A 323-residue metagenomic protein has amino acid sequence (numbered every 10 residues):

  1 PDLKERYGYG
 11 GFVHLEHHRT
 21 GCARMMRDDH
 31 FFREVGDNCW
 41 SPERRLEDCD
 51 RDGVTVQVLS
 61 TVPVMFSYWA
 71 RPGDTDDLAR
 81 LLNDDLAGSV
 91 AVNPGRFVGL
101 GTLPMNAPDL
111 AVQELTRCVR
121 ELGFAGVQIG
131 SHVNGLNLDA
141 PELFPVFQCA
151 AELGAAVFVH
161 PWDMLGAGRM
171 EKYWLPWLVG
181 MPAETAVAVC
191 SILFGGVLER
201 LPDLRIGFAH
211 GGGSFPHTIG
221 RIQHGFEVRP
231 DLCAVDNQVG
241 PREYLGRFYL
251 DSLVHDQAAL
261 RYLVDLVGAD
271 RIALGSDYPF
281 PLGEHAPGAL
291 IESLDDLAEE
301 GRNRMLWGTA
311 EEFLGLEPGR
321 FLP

Functional and structural regions predicted by a protein language model:
P1, H160, H210: Histidine-centered divalent metal-coordination motifs
P1-D37, M164-T185, I222-L245: Active-site gating loops and adjacent loop-to-helix segments of metal-dependent hydrolytic enzymes
P1-V56, D84-V92, Q113-R117, L204 (+3 more regions): Mid-to-C-terminal alpha-helical segments outside catalytic/metal-binding sites
G36-W40, S67, M105-A111, N134-P141 (+3 more regions): Acidic-and-aromatic substrate-binding clefts and catalytic sites of carbohydrate-active enzymes
T55-G195: Active-site gating/metal-coordination segments in enzymes
Y68, A167-W174, G212-E227, L260-V267 (+2 more regions): Histidine/acidic-residue-rich catalytic or RNA/ligand-binding cores of hydrolases and nuclease-related proteins
L193-G196, R200-L245: Aromatic-lined glycan-binding groove of carbohydrate-active enzymes
